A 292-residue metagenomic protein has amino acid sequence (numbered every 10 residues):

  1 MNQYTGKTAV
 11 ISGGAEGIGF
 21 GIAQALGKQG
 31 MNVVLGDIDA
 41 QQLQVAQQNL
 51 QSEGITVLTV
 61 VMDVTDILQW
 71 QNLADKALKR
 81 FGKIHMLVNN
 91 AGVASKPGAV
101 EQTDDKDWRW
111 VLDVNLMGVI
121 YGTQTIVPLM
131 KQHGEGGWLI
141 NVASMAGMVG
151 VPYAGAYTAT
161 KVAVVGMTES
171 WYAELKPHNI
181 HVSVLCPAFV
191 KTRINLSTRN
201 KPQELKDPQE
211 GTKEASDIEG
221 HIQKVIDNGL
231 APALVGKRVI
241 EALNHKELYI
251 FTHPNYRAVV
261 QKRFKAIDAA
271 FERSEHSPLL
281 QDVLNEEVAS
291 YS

Functional and structural regions predicted by a protein language model:
N2-V34: Canonical Rossmann dinucleotide-binding motif of NAD(H)/NADP(H)-dependent dehydrogenases/reductases, specifically
Q29-A46: Conserved glycine-rich Rossmann-like NAD(P)H-binding loop of the short-chain dehydrogenase/reductase
A40-Q41, V60-N72, D105: The beta1-alpha1 cofactor-binding region of Rossmann-like NAD(H)/NADP(H)-dependent oxidoreductases
G98-V100, D104-R109: Substrate-binding pocket helix/loop in short-chain dehydrogenase/reductase
T123, T160: Active-site helix of classical SDR
S144: Residue(s) in the substrate-gating loop at a strand-loop-helix junction that position the organic substrate next
P177-P254: SDR active-site lid
